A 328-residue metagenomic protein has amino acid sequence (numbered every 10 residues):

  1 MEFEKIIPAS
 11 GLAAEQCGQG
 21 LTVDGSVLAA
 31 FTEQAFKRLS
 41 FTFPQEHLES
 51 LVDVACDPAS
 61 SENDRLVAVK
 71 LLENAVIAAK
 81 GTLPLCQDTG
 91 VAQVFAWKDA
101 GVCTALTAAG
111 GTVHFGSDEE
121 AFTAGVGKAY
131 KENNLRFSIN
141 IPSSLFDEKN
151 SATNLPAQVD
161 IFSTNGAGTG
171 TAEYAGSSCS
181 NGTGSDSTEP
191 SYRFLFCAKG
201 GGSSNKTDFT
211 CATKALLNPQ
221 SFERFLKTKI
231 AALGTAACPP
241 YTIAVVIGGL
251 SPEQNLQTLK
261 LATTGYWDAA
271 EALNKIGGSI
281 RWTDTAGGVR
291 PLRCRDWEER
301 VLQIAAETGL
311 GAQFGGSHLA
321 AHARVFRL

Functional and structural regions predicted by a protein language model:
M1-G170, Y174-L328: Non-transmembrane, aqueous-exposed alpha-helical and coiled segments at domain scale
